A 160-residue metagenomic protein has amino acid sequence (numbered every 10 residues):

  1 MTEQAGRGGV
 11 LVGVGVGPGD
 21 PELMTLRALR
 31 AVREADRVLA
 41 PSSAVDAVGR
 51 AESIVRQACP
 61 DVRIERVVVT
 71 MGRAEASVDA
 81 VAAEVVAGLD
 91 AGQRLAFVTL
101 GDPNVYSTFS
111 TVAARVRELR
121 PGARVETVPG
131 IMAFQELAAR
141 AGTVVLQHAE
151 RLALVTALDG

Functional and structural regions predicted by a protein language model:
M1-R124: Class I S-adenosyl-L-methionine
G101-G160: Class I SAM-dependent methyltransferase SAM-binding "motif I" and its flanking Rossmann-like core
